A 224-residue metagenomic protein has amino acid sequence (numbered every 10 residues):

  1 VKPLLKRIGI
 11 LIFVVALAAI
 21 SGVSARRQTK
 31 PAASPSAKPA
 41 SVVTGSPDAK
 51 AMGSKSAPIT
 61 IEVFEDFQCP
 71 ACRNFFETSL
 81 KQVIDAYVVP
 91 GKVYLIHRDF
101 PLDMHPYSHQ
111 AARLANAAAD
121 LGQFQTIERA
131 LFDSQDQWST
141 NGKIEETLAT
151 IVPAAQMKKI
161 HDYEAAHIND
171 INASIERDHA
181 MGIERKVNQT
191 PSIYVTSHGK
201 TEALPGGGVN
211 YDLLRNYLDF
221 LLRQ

Functional and structural regions predicted by a protein language model:
K2-Q28, L80, L148-Q224: C-terminal cap of thioredoxin/glutaredoxin-like
R27-P39: Ser/Thr/Pro/Gly-rich low-complexity linker/stalk segments immediately outside membranes or between
S41, K50, F100, A130 (+1 more regions): Flexible, active-site-adjacent loop/turn segments at secondary-structure boundaries
V42-I59, Y87: A short beta-strand-turn-helix
A51-M52, W138, L204: Short clusters of hydrophobic/aromatic residues that line enzyme substrate/ligand-binding pockets
A57, E62-V152, R185-N188, D219-Q224: Structural alpha/beta surface segment adjacent to cysteine/selenocysteine redox centers across thiol/disulfide enzymes
